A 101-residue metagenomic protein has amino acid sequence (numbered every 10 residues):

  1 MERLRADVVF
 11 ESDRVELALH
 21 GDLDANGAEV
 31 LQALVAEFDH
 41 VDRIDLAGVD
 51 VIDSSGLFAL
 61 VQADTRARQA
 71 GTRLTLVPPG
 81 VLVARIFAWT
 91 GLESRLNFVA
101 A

Functional and structural regions predicted by a protein language model:
M1-I52, V61-A101: STAS-like cytosolic regulatory interaction modules
